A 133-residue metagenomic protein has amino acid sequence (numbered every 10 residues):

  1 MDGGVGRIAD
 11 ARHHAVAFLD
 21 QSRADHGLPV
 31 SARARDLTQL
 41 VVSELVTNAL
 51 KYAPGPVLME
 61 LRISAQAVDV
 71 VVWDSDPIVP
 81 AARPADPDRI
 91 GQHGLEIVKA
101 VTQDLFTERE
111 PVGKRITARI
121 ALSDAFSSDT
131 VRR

Functional and structural regions predicted by a protein language model:
M1-A17: Short beta-to-alpha transition helix within the HATPase_c
D2-G3, L50-R133: Conserved beta-strand-loop-beta-strand hairpin that lines the nucleotide-binding pocket of ATP/GTP-utilizing enzymes
H13, L19-S43: Conserved short strand/loop->alpha-helix "switch" segment adjacent to the catalytic nucleotide/phosphoryl-transfer site
V41, V46, L50-K51: Short, well-structured hydrophobic secondary-structure segments
